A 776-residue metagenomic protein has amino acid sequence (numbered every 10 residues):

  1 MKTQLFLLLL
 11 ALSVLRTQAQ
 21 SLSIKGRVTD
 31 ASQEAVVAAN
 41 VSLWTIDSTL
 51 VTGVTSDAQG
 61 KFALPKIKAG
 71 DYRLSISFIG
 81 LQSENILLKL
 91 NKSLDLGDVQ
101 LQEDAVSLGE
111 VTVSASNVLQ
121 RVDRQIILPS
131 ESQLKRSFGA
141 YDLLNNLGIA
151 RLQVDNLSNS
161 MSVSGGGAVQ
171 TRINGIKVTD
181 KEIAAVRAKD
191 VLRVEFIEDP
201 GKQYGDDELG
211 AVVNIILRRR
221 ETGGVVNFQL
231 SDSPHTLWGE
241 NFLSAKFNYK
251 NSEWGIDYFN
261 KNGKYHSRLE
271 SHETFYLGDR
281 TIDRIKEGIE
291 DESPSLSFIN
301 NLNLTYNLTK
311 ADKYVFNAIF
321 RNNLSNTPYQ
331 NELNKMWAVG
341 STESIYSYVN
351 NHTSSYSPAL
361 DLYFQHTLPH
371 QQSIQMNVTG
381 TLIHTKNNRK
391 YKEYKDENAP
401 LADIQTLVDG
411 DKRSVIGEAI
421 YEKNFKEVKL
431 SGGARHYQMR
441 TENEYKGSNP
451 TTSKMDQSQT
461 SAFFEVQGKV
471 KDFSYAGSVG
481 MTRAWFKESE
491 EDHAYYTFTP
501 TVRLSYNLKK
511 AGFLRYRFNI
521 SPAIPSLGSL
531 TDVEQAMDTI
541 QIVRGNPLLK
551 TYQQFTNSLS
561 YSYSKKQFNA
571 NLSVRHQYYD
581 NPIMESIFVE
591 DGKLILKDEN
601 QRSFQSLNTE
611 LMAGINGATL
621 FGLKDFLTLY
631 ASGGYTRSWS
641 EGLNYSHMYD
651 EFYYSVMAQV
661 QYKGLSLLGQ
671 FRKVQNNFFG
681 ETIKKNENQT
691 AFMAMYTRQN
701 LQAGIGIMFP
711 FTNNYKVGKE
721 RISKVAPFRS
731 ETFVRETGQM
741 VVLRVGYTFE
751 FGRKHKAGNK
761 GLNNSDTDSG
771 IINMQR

Functional and structural regions predicted by a protein language model:
N40-W44, S77-I79, D95-Q133, D142 (+2 more regions): Short, acidic, small-residue-rich periplasmic hinge/interaction motif at the N-terminus of Gram-negative outer-membrane
I46-K61: Short, acidic Ser/Thr/Gly-rich low-complexity loop/linker segments typical of extracellular and cell-surface proteins
D95-Q100, E110, S114, A140-L143 (+5 more regions): N-terminal periplasmic accessory domains that precede and gate Gram-negative outer-membrane beta-barrel machines
Y141-I176: Extracytoplasmic beta-strand/coil segments of soluble accessory domains associated with Gram-negative outer-membrane
G175-G201: Short acidic/polar hinge/loop motifs at secondary-structure boundaries that mediate gating or recognition
D206-V213, E221-E270, L296-N300: Outer-membrane beta-barrel translocator/receptor signature
I299-S325, V349-E491, P500, N507 (+3 more regions): Face-selective signature of the C-terminal outer-membrane beta-barrel domain
H493, G512, P522-N571, Y578 (+2 more regions): Outer-membrane beta-barrel signature, preferentially recognizing the C-terminal barrel domain of Gram-negative
